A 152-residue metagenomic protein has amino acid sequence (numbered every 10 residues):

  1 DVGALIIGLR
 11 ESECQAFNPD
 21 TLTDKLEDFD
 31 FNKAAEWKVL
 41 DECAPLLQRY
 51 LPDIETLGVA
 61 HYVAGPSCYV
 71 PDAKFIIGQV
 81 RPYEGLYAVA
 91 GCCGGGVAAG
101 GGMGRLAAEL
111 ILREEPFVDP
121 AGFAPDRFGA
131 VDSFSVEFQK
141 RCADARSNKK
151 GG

Functional and structural regions predicted by a protein language model:
D1-G85: Active-site lid/adjacent beta-loop-alpha segment flanking the redox-cofactor pocket in flavoenzymes
R81-G152: C-terminal lid/capping helical subdomain adjacent to the catalytic/cofactor pocket in oxidative enzymes
